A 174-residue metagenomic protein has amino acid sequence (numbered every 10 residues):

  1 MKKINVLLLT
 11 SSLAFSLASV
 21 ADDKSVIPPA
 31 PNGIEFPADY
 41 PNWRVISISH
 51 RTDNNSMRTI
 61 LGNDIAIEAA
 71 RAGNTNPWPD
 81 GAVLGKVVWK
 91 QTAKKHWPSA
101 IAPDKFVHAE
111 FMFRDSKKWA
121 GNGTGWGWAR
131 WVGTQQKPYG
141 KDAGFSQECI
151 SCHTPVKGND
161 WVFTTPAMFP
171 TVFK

Functional and structural regions predicted by a protein language model:
M1-L8: Bacterial N-terminal signal peptides that target proteins for export
L8-S16: Bacterial N-terminal signal peptides
L9, I67-E68, T164: A generic signature of intrinsically disordered, low-complexity regions enriched in glycine/proline and charged/polar
L17-D22: Sec/Tat signal peptide C-region and signal peptidase I cleavage site
D23-M57, T75-K174: Sequence context surrounding c-type heme c attachment/ligation sites in exported
N55-A69: Short, structured beta-strand/loop micro-motifs enriched in basic residues and often containing a Trp
A70-N74: Short surface loop/edge beta-strand patches of beta-sandwich-type extracellular domains that form ligand-contact sites
